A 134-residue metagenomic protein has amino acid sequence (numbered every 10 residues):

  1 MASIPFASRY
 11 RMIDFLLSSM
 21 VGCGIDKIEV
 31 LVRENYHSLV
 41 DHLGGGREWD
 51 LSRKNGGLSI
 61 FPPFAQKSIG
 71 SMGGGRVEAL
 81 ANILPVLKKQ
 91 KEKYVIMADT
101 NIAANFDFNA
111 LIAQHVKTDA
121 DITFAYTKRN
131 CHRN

Functional and structural regions predicted by a protein language model:
M1-N134: Unchanged
